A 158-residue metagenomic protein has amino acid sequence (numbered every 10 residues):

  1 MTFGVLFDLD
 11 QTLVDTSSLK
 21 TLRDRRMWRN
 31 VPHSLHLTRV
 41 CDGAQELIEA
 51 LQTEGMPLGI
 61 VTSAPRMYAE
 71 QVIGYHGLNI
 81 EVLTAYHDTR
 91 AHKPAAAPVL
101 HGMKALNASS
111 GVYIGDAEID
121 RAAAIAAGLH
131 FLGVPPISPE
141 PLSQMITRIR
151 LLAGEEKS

Functional and structural regions predicted by a protein language model:
M1-D42: Active-site neighborhood of HAD-like aspartate-dependent phosphohydrolases
M1-V5, L37-R39, A50-Q52, R66 (+1 more regions): Asp-based, Mg2+/Mn2+-dependent phosphohydrolase catalytic module
K20-R26, G43-E46, G74-L78, A97: Short amphipathic alpha-helical segments, especially helix-boundary/capping motifs
G43-G55: Catalytic-core regions built around general acid/base machinery
P57-L58, G115: Short, conserved structural micro-motifs that define repeat-unit consensus positions and nucleotide-binding loops
G59-I60, L78: A generic structural signal for short coil/turn motifs at secondary-structure boundaries
T62-A64: Conserved phosphate-coupling serine/threonine residues in phosphotransfer and NTP-handling enzymes
